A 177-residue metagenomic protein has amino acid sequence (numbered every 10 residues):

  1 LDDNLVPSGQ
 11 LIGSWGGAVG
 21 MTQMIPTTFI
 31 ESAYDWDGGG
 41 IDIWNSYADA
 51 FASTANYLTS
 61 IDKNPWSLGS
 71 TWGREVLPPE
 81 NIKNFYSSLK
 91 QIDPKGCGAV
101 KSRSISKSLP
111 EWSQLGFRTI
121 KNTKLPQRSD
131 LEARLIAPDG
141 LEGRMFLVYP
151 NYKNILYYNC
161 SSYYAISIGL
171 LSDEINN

Functional and structural regions predicted by a protein language model:
L1-D130, F146, I155-N177: Catalytic glycan-binding domains that act on GlcNAc-containing polysaccharides
L131-F146: Short, surface-exposed beta-strand/loop micro-motifs that present aromatic residues
V148-P150: A short, solvent-exposed beta-edge/loop patch
